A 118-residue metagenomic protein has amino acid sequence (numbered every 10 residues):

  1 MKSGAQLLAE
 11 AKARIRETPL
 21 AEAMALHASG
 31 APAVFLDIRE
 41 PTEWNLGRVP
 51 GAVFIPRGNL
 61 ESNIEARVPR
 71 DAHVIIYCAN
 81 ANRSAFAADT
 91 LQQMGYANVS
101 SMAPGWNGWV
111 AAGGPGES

Functional and structural regions predicted by a protein language model:
M1-V34, P41-V74, A79-S118: Rhodanese-like catalytic fold shared by cysteine-dependent sulfurtransferases and DSP/PTP-type phosphatases
